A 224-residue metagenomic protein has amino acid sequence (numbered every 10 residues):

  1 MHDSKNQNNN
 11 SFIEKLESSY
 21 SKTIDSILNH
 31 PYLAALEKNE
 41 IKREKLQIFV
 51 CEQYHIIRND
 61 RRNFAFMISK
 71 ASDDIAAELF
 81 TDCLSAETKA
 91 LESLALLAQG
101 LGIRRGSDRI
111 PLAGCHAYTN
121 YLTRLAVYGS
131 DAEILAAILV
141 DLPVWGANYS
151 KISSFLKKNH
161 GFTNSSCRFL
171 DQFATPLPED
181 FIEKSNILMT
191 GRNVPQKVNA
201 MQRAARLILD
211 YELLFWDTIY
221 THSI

Functional and structural regions predicted by a protein language model:
H2-D3, N199-I224: Acidic, carboxylate-rich catalytic segments that either coordinate divalent cations
H2-F12, E37-Q47, Y128-A132, G161-F169: Short, charged, low-complexity loops and linkers
H2-Y32, I110, P176-E183: Acidic, low-complexity proline/glycine-rich segments
S21-I27, L36, E40-K70, E133-Y149 (+1 more regions): Alpha-helical bundle segments that constitute or directly flank the non-heme di-iron/ferroxidase center
I27-L28, R61, S150-S153, D180-L188: Extended amphipathic alpha-helical scaffold segments
L33-K38, I187-P195: Short, charged/polar, low-complexity loop and linker segments that flank or interrupt alpha-helical bundles
I75-P176, D210: Active-site-proximal alpha-helical scaffolds that flank and shape metal-associated catalytic sites
G100, F155, I187, T218-I224: Long amphipathic alpha-helical segments
